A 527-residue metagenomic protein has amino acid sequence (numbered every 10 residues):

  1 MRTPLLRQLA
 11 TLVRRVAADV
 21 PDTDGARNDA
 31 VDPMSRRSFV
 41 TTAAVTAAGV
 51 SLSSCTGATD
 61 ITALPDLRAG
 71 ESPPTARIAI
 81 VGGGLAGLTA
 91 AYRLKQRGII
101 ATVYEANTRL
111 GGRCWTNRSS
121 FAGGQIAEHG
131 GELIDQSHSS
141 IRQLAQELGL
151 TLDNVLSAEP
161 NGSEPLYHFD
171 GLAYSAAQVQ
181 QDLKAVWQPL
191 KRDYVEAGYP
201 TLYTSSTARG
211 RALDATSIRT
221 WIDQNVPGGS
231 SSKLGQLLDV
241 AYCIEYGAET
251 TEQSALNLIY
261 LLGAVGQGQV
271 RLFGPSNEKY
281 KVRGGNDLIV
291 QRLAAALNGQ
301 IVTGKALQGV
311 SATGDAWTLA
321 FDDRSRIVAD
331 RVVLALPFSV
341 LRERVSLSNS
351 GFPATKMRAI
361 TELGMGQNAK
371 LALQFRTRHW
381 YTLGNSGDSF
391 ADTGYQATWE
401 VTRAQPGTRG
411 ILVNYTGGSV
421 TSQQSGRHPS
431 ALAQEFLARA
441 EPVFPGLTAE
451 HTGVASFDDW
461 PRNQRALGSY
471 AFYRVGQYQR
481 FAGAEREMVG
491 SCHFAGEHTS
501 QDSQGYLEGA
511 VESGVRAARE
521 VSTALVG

Functional and structural regions predicted by a protein language model:
M1-M34: N-terminal secretory signal peptides
R7, R14, T42, I61-D66 (+5 more regions): Conserved flavin/dinucleotide-binding core of flavoenzymes
G25-V50: N-terminal secretory signal peptides and thylakoid transit peptides that target proteins across membranes
G70-Y199: N-terminal glycine-rich phosphate/pyrophosphate-binding loop and immediately adjacent elements
L85, G111, A145, I222 (+8 more regions): Generic structural signal for small/hydrophobic residues in well-ordered secondary structure, especially within
L202-G309, G314-A316, F338-V340, V345 (+2 more regions): Active-site/ligand-binding neighborhood in enzyme catalytic cores
S311-A312, F321-T382: Central helical "cap/lid" subdomain
